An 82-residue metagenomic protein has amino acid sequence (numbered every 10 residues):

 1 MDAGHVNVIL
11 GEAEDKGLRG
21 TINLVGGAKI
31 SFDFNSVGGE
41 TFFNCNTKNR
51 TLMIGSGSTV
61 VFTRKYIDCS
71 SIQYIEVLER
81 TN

Functional and structural regions predicted by a protein language model:
M1-K29, N82: Short glycine-rich, low-complexity segments
V6-V8, V25, V37, V60-V61 (+1 more regions): Extended aliphatic helical segments
E12-E14, L24, N44-N46, T59 (+1 more regions): A generic structural signal for short, solvent-exposed coil/turn residues that cap or connect secondary-structure
G20-F32, L52-I54, I67, I72-I75: Hydrophobic beta-strand residues in large extracellular and virion-surface proteins
A28-T63: Acidic, low-complexity, intrinsically disordered interaction modules
N35-E40, R64-R80: Structured surface patches comprising rigid loops and adjacent beta-strands/short helices at the edges of well-ordered
